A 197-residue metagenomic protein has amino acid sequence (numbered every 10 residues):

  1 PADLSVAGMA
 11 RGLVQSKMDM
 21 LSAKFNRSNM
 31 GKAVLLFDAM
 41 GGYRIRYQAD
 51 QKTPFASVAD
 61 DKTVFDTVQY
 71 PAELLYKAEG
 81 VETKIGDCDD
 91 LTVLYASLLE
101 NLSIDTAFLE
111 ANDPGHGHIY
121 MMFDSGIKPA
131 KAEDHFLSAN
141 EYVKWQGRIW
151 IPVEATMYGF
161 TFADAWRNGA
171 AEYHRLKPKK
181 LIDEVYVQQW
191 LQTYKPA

Functional and structural regions predicted by a protein language model:
P1-A197: A structural boundary/capping signal
